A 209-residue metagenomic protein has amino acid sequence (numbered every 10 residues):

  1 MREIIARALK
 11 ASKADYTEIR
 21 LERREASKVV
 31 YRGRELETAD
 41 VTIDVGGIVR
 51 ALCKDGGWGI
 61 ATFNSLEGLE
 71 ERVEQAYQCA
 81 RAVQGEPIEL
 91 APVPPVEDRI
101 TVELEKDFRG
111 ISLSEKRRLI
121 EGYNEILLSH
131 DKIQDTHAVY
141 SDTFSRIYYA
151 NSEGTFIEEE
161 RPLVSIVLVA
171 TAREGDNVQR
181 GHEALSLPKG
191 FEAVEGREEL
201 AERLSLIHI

Functional and structural regions predicted by a protein language model:
M1-I207: Active-site bordering "gate/hinge" segments that shape substrate access to catalytic or cofactor-binding pockets
